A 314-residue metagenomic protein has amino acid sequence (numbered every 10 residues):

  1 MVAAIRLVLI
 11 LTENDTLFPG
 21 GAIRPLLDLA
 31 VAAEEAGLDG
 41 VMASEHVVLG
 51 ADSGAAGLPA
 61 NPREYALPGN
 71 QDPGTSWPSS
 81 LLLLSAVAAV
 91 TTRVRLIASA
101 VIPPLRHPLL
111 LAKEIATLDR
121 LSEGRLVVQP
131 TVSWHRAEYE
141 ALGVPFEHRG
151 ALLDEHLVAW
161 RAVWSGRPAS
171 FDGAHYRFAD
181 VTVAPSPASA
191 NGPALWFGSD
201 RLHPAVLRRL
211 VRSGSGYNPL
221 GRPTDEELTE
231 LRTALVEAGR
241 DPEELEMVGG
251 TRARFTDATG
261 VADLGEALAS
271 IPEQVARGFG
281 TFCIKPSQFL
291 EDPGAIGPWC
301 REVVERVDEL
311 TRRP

Functional and structural regions predicted by a protein language model:
M1-P314: Active-site-adjacent structural elements that line small-molecule/cofactor binding pockets in enzymes
